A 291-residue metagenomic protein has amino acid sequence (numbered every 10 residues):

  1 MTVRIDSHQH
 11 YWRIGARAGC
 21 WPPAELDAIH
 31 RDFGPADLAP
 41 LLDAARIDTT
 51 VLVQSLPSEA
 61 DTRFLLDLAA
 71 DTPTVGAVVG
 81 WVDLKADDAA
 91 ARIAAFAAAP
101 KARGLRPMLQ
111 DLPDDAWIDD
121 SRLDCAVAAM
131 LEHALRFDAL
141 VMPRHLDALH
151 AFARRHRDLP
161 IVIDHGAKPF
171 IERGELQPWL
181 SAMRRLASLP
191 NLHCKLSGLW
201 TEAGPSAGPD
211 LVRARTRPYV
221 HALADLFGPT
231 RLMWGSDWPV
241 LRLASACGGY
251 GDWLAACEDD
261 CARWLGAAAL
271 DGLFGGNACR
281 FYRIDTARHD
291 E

Functional and structural regions predicted by a protein language model:
M1-H133, I161, A214, Y250 (+1 more regions): Mid-domain alpha/beta scaffold segments of enzyme catalytic cores
T2-I5, P23, I29-T49, H221-A222 (+2 more regions): Mid-to-C-terminal alpha-helical segments outside catalytic/metal-binding sites
H10, S55-L56, W81-K85, M108-Q110 (+4 more regions): Active-site beta-loop-alpha junctions enriched in small/polar residues
R13-I14, E59-T62, D114-D115, F170-E172 (+2 more regions): Short catalytic/ligand-binding loop motif for oxyanion handling, primarily in non-cytosolic enzymes, centered on
A39, R63-D67, A94, H150-A151 (+4 more regions): Active-site phosphate/pyrophosphate- and oxyanion-stabilizing loops and adjacent acidic/basic residues in soluble
W117-M233: Catalytic pocket-lining loop regions of alpha/beta-barrel enzymes, especially the amidohydrolase/enolase/GH5 lineages
